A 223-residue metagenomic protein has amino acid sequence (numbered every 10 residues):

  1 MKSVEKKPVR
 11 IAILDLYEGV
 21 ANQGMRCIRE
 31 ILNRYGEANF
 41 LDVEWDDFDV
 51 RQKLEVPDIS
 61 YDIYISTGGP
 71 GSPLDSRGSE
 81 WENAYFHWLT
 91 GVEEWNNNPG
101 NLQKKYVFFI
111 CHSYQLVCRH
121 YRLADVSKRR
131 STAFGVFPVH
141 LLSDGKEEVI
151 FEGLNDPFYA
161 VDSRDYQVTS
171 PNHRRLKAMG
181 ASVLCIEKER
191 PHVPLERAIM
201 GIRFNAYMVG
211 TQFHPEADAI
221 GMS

Functional and structural regions predicted by a protein language model:
M1-W95, A219, S223: N-terminal beta1-alpha1 cap of cysteine-dependent amidohydrolase-like domains
E5, D58, N101, E152-L154: Short, flexible hinge/linker loops that cap or flank conserved catalytic cores
P8-R10, Y106, Y159: Residues that mark the start of a beta-strand
A12-L16, I110, S163: Short hydrophobic segments within beta-strands
F40-V43, Q103, D156, M179: A short helix-to-beta-strand connector/capping loop
E55-I59, C118, H173-L176: Short loop/helix-cap segments at secondary-structure boundaries that form the rim of catalytic
G71-G145: Cysteine-nucleophile active-site neighborhood
R122-M222: Pocket-forming structural segment of enzyme catalytic cores
